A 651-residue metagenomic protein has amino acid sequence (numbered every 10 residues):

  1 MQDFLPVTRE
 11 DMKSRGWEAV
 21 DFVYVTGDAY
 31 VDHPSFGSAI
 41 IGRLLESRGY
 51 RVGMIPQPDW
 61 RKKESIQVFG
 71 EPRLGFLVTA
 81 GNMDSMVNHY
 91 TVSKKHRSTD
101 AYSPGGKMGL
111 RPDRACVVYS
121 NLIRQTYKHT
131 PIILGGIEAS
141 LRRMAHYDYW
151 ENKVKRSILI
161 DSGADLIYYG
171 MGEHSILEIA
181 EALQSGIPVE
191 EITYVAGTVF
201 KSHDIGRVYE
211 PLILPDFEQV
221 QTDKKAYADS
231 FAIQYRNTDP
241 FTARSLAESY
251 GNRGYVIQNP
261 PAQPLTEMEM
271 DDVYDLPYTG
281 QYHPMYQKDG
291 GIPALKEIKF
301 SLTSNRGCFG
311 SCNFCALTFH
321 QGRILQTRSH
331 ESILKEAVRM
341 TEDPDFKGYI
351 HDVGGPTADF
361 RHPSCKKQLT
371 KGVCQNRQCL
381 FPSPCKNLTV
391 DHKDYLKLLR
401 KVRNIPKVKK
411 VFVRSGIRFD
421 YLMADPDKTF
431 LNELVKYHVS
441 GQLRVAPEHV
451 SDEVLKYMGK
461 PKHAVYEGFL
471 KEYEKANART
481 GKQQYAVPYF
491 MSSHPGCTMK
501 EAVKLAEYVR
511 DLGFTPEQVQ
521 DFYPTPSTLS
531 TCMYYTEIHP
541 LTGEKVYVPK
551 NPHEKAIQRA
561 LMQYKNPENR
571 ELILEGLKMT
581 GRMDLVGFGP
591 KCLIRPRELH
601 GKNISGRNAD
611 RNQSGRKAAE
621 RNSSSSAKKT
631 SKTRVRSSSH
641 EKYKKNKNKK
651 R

Functional and structural regions predicted by a protein language model:
M1-V7, Q221-A262, E269, D275 (+2 more regions): Radical SAM enzyme core and accessory elements
Y24, I55, D59-W60, R339-V487 (+1 more regions): Conserved SAM/AdoMet-binding glycine-rich loop
V25-Y30, D289-A316, T341, Y349: N-terminal pre-triad scaffold of radical SAM enzymes
G37, P56-G251, Q258-N259: Glycine-rich beta-alpha loop elements in corrinoid/cobalamin-binding modules across cobalamin-dependent enzymes
R61, E190-T238, A262-L265, I292 (+6 more regions): Terminal amphipathic helices with adjacent charged low-complexity linkers/tails
D84-S93, L141-R143, E173-E178, H203-G206 (+7 more regions): Flexible glycine/acidic-rich beta-alpha junction loops that bind and position SAM and/or redox cofactors in anaerobic
D165, V273, C308, I333 (+3 more regions): Conserved, mostly hydrophobic/aromatic
S301-F314, R323-S332, E336, M340 (+1 more regions): Cysteine-centered iron-sulfur cluster-binding motifs in ferredoxin-type domains/subunits of redox enzymes
